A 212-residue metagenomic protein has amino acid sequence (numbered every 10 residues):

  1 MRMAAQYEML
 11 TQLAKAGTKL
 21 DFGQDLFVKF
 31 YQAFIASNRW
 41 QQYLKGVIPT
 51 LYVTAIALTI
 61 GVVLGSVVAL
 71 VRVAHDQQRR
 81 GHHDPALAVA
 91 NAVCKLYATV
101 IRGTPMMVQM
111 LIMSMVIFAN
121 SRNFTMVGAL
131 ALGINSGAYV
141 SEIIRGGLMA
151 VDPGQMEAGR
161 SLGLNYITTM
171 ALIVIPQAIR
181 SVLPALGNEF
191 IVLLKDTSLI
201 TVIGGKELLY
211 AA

Functional and structural regions predicted by a protein language model:
R2-A212: Transmembrane alpha-helices and adjacent helix-loop boundaries
